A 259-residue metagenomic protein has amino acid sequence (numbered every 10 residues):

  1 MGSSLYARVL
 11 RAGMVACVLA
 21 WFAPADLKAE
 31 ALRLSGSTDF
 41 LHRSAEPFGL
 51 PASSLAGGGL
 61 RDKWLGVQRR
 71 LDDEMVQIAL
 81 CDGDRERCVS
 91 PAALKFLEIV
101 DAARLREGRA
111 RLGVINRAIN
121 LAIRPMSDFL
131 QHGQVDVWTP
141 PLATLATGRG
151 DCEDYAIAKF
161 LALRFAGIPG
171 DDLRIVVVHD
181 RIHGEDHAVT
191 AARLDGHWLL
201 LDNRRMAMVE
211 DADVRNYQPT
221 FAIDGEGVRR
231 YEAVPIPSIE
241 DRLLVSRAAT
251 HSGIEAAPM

Functional and structural regions predicted by a protein language model:
G2-R8, D26-M259: A structural boundary/capping signal
R11-W21: Bacterial N-terminal signal peptides
